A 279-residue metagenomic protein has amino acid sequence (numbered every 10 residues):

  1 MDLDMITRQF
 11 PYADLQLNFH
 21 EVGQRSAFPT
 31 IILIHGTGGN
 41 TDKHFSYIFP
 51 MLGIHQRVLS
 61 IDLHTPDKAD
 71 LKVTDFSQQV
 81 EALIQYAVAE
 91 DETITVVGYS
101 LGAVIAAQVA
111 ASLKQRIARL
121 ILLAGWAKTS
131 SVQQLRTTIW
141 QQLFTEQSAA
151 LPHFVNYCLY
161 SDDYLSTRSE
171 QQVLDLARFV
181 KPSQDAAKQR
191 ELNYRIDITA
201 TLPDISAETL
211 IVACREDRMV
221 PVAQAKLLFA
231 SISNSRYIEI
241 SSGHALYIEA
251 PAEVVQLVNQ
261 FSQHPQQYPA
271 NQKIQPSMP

Functional and structural regions predicted by a protein language model:
P11-D67: Conserved HGGG/HGGXW glycine-rich cap/lid loop of the alpha/beta-hydrolase fold
S46, L59-T95: Active-site loop/oxyanion-hole signature of alpha/beta-hydrolase fold enzymes
G98-G102, A106: Gly/Ala-rich beta-loop-alpha elbow adjacent to hydrolase catalytic centers
A107, A111, A118-Q147: Flexible "cap/lid" loop of the alpha/beta hydrolase fold
S131-Q134, A149-T201: Conserved alpha/beta-hydrolase catalytic His-Asp/Glu region
I205, I211-A213, D217: Short beta-strand/loop motif that positions the catalytic acidic residue of the alpha/beta-hydrolase fold
R215-V220, A245: Acidic catalytic loop of the alpha/beta-hydrolase fold
S242-V255: Catalytic histidine-centered segment of alpha/beta-hydrolase-like enzymes
